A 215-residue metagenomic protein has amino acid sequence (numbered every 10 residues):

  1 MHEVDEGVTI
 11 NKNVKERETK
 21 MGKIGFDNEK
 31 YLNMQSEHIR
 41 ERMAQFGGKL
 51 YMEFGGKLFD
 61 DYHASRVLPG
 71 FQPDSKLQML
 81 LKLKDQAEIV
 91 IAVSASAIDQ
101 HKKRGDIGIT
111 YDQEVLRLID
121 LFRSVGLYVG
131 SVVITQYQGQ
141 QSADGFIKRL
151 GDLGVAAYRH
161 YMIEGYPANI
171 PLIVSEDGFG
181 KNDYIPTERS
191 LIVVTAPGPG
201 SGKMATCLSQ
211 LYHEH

Functional and structural regions predicted by a protein language model:
H2-E3, T9-K12: Short, positively charged and aromatic/hydrophobic N-terminal segments
R17-G165: Long, basic/Gly/Ser/Thr-rich N-terminal segments that mediate initial subcellular attachment or targeting
V115-L121, E176-D183: Short, charged beta->alpha transition segments
M162-G180: N-terminal pre-Walker A segment at the start of P-loop NTPase domains
Y184-R189: Phosphate-binding P-loop
L191-H215: Glycine-rich phosphate-binding P-loop
